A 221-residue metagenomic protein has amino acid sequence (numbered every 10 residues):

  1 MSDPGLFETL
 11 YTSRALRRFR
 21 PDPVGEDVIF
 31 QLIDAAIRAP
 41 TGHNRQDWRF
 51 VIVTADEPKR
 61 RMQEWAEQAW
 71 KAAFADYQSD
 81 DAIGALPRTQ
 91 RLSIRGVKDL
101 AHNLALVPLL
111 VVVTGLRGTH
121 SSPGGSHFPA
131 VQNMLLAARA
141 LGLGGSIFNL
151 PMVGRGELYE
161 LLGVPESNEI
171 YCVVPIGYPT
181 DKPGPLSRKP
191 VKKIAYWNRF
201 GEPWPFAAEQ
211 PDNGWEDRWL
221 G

Functional and structural regions predicted by a protein language model:
M1-T9, R88-Q90: Extreme N-terminal tail/first-helix region
G5-D22: Generic N-terminal amphipathic, Lys/Arg-enriched alpha-helix
T12, L16, C172-G221: C-terminal helix-cap and adjacent tail motif
F19, T119-P123, P183: A generic structural signal for short coil/turn motifs at secondary-structure boundaries
D34-I37, L109-L161: Small-aliphatic-rich amphipathic alpha-helix that forms the alpha element of a beta-alpha
R38-R45: Glycine-rich phosphate/pyrophosphate-binding beta-alpha loops
Q46-H127: Glycine/small-residue-rich phosphate/adenosyl-binding loop
K71-A82, L162-S187: A glycine-rich helix N-cap at a beta->alpha junction
